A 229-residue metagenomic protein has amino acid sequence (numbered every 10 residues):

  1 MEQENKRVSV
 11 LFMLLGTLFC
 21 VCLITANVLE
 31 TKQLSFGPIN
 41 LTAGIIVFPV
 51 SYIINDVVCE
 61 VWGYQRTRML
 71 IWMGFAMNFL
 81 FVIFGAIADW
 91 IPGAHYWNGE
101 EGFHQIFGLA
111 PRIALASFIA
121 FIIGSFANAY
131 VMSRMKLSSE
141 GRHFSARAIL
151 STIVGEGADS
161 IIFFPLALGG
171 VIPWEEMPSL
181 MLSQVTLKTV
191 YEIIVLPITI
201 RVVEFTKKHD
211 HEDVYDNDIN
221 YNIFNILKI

Functional and structural regions predicted by a protein language model:
M1-F75, F79: Hydrophobic transmembrane alpha-helices
E30, L34, F81-P92, G124 (+4 more regions): Alpha-helical transmembrane segments and their lipid-water interface positions in multi-pass membrane proteins
I87-R112: Membrane-interface interhelical connector segments
S138-G157: Internal alpha-helical transmembrane segments of multi-pass membrane proteins
S151, S179-E192: Pore-lining and gate-forming transmembrane alpha-helices of multi-pass membrane transport proteins
P165-E175: Interfacial helix-loop-helix junctions of multi-pass membrane proteins
V203-I229: Short, highly charged, low-complexity non-transmembrane loops/tails of multi-pass membrane proteins
